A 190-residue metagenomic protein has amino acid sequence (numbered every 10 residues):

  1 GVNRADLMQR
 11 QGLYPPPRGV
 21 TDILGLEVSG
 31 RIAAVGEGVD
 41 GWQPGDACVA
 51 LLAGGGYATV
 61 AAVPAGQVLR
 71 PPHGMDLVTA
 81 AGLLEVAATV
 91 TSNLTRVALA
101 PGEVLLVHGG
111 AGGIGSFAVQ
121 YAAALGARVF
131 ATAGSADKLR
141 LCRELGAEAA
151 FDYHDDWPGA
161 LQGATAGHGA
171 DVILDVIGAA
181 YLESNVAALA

Functional and structural regions predicted by a protein language model:
G1-V2, Q11-G55: Glycine-rich beta-strand-centered segment in the early N-terminal region that forms part of a ligand/cofactor-binding
V2, G54, G112, S135 (+2 more regions): Flexible cofactor-recognition loop at the NAD(P)H-binding site of Rossmann-like short-chain dehydrogenase/reductase
G19, M75-L83: Short pre-catalytic strand/loop immediately N-terminal to key active-site residues, enriched for Gly-Thr
Q43, H73-V78, A98-V104, G167-H168: Short helix-loop-beta connector
C48, L105, G169, I173: Receiver (REC) domain switch-region micro-motif
L52-A65: A structural motif shared across PLP-dependent enzymes of the aminotransferase-like
A81-D155: Mid-domain Rossmann-like dinucleotide-binding core that forms the NAD(H)/NADP(H) cofactor-binding site
A149-A190: Glycine-rich cofactor phosphate-binding loops and adjacent beta1-alpha1 units of small-molecule cofactor enzyme domains
